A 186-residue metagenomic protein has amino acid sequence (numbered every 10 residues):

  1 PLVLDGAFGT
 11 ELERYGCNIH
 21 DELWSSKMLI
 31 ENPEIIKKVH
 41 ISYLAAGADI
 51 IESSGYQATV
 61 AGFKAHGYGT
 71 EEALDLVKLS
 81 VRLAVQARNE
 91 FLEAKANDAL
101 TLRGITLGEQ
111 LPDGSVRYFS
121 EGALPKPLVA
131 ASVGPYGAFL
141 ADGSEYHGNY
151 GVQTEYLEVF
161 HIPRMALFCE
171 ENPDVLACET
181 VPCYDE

Functional and structural regions predicted by a protein language model:
P1-E186: Domain-level signal for soluble alpha/beta catalytic cores
